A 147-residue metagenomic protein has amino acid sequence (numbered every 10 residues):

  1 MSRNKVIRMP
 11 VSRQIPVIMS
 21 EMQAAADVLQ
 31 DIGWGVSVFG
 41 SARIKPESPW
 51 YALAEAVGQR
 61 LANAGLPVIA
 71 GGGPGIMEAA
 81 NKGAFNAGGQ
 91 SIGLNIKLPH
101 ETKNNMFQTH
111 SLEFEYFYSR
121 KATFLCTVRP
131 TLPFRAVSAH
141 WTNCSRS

Functional and structural regions predicted by a protein language model:
S2-L94: Glycine-rich beta-alpha loop segments
E47-W50, W141-S145: Glycine/threonine-rich flexible loop motifs
G65-G72, R129-A139: A short, small-residue-rich loop immediately preceding and capping a beta-strand
G75-F134: Acidic/glycine-enriched connector segments
N81-K82, C144-R146: Short amphipathic alpha-helical segments
